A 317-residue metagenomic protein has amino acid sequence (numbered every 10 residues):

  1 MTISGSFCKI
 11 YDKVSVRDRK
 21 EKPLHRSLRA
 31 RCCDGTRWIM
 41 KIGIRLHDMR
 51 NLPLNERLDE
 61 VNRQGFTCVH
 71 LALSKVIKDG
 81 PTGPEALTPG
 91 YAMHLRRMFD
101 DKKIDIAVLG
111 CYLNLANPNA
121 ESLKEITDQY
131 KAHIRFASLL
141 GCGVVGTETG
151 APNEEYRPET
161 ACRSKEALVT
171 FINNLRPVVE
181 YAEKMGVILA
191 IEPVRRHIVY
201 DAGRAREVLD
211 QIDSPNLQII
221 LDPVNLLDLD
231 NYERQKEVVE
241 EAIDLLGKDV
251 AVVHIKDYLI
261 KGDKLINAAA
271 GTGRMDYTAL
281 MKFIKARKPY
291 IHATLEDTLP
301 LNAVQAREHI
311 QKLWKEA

Functional and structural regions predicted by a protein language model:
C8, C32-C33: Cysteine-centered motifs
K41, V69, L109, I172-R274: Acidic/histidine-rich catalytic cores of soluble enzymes
R45-M49, A72-V76, C111-N114, G150-P152 (+4 more regions): Active-site beta-loop-alpha junctions enriched in small/polar residues
N51-V61, E125-I134, Q235-I243: Short, acidic/polar
N55-E56, M93, M98-D101, A116-I219: Active-site acidic/histidine proton-transfer and metal-coordination neighborhood in alpha/beta enzyme cores
R57-S74, G141: Catalytic domains of carbohydrate-active enzymes, especially glycoside hydrolases
V61, V69, F99, A137 (+4 more regions): Conserved, mostly hydrophobic/aromatic
A72-H94, P152-E155: Glycine-rich, proline-tolerant flexible connector loops at the mouths of alpha/beta enzymes
